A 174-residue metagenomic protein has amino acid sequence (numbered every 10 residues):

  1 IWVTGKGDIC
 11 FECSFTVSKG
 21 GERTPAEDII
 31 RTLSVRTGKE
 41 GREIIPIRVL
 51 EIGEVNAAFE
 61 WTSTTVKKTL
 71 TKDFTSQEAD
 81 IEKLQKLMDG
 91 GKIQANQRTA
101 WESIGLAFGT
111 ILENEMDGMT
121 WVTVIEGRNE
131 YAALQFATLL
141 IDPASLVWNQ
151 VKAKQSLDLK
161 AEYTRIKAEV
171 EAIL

Functional and structural regions predicted by a protein language model:
I1-E40: Short, well-structured beta-strand
F11-V17, K92-Q94, Y131, S145-V151: Short acidic, glycine/Ser/Thr-rich loop/turn "cap" segments at secondary-structure junctions
T32, A58-W61, T65, T69 (+4 more regions): Residues that form generic nucleotide/phosphate-binding pockets
G38, T71, D117-G118: Residue-level recognition of short, structured coil/turn motifs that connect secondary structure elements
G41-R98: N-terminal low-complexity, intrinsically disordered segments
S76-D80, I125, E162-Y163: Short coil/turn segments at secondary-structure boundaries
G90-A137: Amphipathic, interaction-prone secondary-structure segments
Y131-L174: A recognition module on extended beta-rich or small alphabeta surfaces enriched in W/G with H and D/E
